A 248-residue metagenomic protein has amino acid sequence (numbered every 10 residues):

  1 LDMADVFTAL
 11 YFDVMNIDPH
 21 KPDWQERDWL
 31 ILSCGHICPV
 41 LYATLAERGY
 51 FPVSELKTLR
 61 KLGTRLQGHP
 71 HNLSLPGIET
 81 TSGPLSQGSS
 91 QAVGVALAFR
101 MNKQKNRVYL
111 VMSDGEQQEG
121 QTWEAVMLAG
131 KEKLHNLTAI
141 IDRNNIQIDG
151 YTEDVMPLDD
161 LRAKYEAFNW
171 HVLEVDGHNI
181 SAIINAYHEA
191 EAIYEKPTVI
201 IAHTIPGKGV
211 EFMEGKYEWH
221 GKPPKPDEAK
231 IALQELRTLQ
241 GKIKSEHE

Functional and structural regions predicted by a protein language model:
D2-K131: Cofactor-binding active-site loop characterized by glycine-rich and histidine/acidic residues
D5, H36-I37, N144-N145, N179 (+1 more regions): Glycine-rich beta-alpha junction loops
I31, T138, E174, V199-I201: Structured core elements
I31-C34, Y151, V155, L173-D176 (+1 more regions): Hydrophobic alpha-helical scaffolding
P39, Q117-Q118, I146-Q147, P206-E211: Short, active-site-adjacent cap segments at secondary-structure transitions
Y42-T44, H71, Q121-W123, D149-E153 (+2 more regions): Short acidic, glycine/serine/threonine-rich loops at helix termini
G77, T81-A192: Thiamine diphosphate
I180-E248: Glycine/aspartate-rich loop-and-adjacent alpha/beta segment that forms the canonical ThDP
